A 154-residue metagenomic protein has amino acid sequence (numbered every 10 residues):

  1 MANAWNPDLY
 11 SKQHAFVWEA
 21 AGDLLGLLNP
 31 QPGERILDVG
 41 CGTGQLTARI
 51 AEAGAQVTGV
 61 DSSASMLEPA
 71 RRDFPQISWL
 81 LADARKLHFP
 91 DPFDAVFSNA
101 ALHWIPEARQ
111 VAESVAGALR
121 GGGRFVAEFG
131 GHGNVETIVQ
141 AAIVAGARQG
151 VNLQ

Functional and structural regions predicted by a protein language model:
M1-E34, Q45-R49, M66-P69, D73: Conserved class I S-adenosyl-L-methionine
E19, Q45, S65, H103-P106 (+1 more regions): Short alpha-helical
R35-V39, T43-L87: Class I SAM-dependent methyltransferase SAM/SAH-binding core
R85-V96: A short acidic, Gly/Pro-enriched loop at the edge of an enzyme's catalytic core that lines a small-molecule cofactor
A95-A108: A short SAM/SAH-binding and catalytic strip from SAM-dependent methyltransferases
R109-R124: A short glycine-rich, Lys/Arg-flanked "PGG" loop and its adjoining helix->strand segment in the class I
R124-V151: Conserved class I S-adenosyl-L-methionine
